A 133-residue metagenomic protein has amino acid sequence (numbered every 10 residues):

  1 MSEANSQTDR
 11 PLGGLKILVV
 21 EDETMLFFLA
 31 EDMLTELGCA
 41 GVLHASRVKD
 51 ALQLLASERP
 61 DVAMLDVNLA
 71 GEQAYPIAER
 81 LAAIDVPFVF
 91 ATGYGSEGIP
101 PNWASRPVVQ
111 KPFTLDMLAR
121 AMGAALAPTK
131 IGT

Functional and structural regions predicted by a protein language model:
M1-K16, K49, T114-T133: Non-catalytic signal-transmission and effector/linker regions of two-component phosphorelay proteins
E21: Conserved acidic carboxylate
T24-L43: Two-component/phosphorelay signaling modules centered on CheY-like receiver
H44-V62: Acidic, metal-coordinating helix/loop segments flanking the phosphotransfer/catalytic sites of two-component signaling
R47, Q73-P76: Acidic catalytic/metal-coordinating carboxylates
D66: Active-site residues of response regulator receiver
V89-A91: Hydrophobic/aromatic residues positioned on beta-strands within the core alpha/beta folds
K111: A Lys-centered signature of the CheY-like receiver
